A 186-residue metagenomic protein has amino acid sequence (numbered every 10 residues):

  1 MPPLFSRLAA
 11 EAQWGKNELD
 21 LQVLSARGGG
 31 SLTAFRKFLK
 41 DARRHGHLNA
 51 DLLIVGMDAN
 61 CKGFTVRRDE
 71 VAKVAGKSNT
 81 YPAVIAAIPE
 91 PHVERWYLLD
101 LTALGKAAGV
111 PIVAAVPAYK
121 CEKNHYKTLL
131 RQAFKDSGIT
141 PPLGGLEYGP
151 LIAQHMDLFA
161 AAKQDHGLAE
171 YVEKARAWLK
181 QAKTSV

Functional and structural regions predicted by a protein language model:
P2-S25, L32-V186: C-terminal accessory helical subdomains adjacent to catalytic cores in phosphodiester- and nucleotide-handling enzymes
